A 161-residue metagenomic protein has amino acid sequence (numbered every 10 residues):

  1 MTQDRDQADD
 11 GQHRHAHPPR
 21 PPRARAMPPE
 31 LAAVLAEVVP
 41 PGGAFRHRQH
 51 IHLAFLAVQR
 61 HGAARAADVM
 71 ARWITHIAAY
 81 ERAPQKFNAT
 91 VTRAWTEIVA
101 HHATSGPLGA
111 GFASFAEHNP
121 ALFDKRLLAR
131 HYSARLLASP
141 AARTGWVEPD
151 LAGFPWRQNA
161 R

Functional and structural regions predicted by a protein language model:
R5-H13: Intrinsically disordered, low-complexity, charge-rich segments with an acidic bias
R14-G42, A141-R161: Phosphate-rich cofactor/ligand-interacting catalytic cores and adjacent structured alpha/beta frameworks
R23-R25, V38-L108: Conserved, aromatic- and glycine-enriched, well-ordered alpha/beta core segments that occur as contiguous structural
L35, A63, P84-Q85, A121-L122 (+1 more regions): Alpha-helical interaction segments
N88-R161: A charged, amphipathic interaction segment
